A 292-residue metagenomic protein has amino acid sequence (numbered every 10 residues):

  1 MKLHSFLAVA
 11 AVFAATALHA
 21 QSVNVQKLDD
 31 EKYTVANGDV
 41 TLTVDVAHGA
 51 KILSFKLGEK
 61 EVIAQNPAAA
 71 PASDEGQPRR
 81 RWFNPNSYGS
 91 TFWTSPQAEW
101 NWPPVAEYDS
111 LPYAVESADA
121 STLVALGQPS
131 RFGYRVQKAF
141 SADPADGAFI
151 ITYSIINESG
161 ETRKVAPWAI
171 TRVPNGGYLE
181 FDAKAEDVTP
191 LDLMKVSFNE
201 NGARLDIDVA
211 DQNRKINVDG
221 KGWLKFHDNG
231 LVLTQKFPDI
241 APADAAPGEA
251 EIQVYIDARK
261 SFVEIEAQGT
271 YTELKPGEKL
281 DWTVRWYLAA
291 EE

Functional and structural regions predicted by a protein language model:
M1-L7: Bacterial N-terminal signal peptides that target proteins for export
K2, A17-H19, L233: Intrinsically disordered, low-complexity regions enriched for glutamine and histidine
A8-A17: Bacterial N-terminal signal peptides
Q21-I150, E158-E292: Surface-exposed acidic/polar loop and edge beta-strand patches at domain peripheries
Y153: Beta-strand-loop-alpha "switch" segments that mediate conformational coupling across diverse proteins
